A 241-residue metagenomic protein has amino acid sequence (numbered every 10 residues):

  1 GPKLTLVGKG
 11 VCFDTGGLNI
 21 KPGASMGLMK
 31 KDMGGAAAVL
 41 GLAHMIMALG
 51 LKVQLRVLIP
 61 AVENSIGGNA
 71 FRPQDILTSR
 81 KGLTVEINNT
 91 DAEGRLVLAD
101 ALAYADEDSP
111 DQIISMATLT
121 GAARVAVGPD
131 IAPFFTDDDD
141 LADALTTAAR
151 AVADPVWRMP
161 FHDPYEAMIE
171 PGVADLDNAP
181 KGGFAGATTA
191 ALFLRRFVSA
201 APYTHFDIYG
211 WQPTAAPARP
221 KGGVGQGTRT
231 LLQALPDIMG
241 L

Functional and structural regions predicted by a protein language model:
G1-L241: A generic structural signal for tightly packed, nonpolar segments enriched in small/aliphatic residues
